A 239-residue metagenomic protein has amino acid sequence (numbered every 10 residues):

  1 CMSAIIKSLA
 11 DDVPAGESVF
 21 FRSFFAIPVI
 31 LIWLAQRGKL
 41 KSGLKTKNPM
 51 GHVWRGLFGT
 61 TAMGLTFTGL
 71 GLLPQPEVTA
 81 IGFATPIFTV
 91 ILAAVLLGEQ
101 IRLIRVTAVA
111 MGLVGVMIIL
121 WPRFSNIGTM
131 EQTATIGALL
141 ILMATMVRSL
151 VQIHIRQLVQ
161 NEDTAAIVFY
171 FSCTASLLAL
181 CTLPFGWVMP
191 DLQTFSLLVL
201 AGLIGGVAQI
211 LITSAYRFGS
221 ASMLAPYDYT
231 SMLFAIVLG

Functional and structural regions predicted by a protein language model:
C1-A4, L31, G56-G64, P86-I91 (+6 more regions): Hydrophobic/small/kink-forming positions within alpha-helical transmembrane segments of polytopic membrane proteins
A4-A15, L120-T133, L183-V199: Membrane-interface helix termini and inter-helical loops of multi-pass transporters
D12-T61, M146-V151, Y170-F185: Transmembrane alpha-helices of multi-pass small-molecule transport proteins
F21, V78-A84, L158-T174, Q209-G239: Helix-helix packing/entry segments at the starts of transmembrane helices
I30, N126-W187: Transmembrane alpha-helical segments that form core, pore/gating elements of small-molecule transporters/exporters
L40-L65, T135-A144, M189-V207: Loop-to-transmembrane-helix transition segments
T46-L57, I101-V114, A134-A138, V159-S172 (+1 more regions): Cytoplasmic-side transmembrane-helix entry/capping segments in multi-pass membrane proteins
V90-M146: Juxtamembrane helix-loop boundary signature in multi-pass membrane transporters
